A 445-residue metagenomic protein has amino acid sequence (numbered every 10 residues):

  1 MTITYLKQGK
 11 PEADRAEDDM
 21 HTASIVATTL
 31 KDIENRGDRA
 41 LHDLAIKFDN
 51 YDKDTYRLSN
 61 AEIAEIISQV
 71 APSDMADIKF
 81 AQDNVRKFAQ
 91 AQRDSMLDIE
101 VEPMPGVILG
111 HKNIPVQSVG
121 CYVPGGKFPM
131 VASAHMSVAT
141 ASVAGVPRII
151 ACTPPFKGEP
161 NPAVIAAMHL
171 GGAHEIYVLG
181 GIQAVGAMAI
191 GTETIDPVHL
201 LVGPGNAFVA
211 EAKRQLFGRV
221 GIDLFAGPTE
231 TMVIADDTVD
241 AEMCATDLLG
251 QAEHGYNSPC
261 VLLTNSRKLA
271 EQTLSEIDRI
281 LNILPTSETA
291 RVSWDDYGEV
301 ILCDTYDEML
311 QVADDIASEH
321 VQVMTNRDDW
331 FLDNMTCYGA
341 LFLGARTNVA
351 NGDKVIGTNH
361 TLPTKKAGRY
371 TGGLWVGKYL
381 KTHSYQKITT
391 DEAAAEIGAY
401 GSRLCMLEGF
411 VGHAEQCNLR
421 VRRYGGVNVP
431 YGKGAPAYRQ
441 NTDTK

Functional and structural regions predicted by a protein language model:
M1-Q117, D443: N-terminal Rossmann-like NAD(P)+-binding subdomain of aldehyde/semialdehyde dehydrogenases
I3-Q8, E175-G180, V300-T305: Short acidic-hydrophobic, aromatic-tinged amphipathic segments that line or gate anion-handling sites
E102-A166: Conserved small-residue-rich beta-alpha loop and adjacent elements that most often cradle the phosphate/pyrophosphate
P147-F156, C260-R267, T273: Short internal beta-strands
G172-P259: Conserved NAD(P)+-binding/catalytic subdomain of aldehyde/semialdehyde dehydrogenases
G250, H254, L262-Y338: A glycine- and small/hydrophobic-rich beta-loop-beta segment that serves as a flexible "lid/hinge" or phosphate-binding
D314-R439: C-terminal core of ALDH-fold dehydrogenases
